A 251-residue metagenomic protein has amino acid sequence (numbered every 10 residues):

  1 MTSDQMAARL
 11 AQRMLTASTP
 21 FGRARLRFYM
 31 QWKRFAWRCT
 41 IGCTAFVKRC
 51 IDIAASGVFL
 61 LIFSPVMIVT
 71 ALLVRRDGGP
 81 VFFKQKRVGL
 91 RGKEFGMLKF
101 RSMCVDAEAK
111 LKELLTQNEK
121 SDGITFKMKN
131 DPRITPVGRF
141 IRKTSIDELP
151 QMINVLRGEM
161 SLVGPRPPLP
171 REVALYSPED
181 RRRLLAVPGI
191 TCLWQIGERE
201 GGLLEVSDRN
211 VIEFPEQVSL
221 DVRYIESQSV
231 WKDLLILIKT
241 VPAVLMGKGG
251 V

Functional and structural regions predicted by a protein language model:
T2-M30, P150-V251: Hydrophobic structural segments characteristic of membrane proteins
Q31-F46, K129, R133, P168: Juxtamembrane loop-helix boundary motifs flanking transmembrane segments in multi-pass membrane proteins
W37-A109, S227-V251: A hydrophobic, helix-centered structural microdomain
P65, S145-I146, E159: Short loop-to-helix capping motifs
F83-P132, L193-S219: Short, glycine-rich, amphipathic interfacial segments at transmembrane boundaries or analogous
F140-Q151: Short acidic-aromatic low-complexity motifs
